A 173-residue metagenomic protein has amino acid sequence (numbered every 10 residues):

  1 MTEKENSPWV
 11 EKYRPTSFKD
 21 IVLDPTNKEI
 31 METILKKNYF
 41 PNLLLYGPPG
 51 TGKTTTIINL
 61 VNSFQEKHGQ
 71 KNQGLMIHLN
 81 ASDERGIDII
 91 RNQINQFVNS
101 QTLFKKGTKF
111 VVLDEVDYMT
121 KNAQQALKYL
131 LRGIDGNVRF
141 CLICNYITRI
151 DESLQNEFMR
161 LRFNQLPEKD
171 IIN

Functional and structural regions predicted by a protein language model:
M1-R160, N164-D170: P-loop/Walker A NTP-binding region and its immediately flanking N-terminal helices in P-loop NTPase folds
